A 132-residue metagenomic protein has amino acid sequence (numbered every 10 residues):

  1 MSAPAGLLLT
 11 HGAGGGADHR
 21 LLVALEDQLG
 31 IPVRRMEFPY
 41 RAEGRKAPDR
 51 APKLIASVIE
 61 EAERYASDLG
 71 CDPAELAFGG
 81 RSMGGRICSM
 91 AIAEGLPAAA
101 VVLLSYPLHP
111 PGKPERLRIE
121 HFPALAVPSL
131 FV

Functional and structural regions predicted by a protein language model:
M1-E75, R86, M90: Serine-hydrolase catalytic machinery in alpha/beta-hydrolase-like enzymes
L21-L22, R118, V127: Short alpha-helix in the alpha/beta-hydrolase fold that links the catalytic acid
M36, L104, V132: The conserved SAM/SAH-binding core of class I Rossmann-like methyltransferase domains, concentrating on the hydrophobic
A42-R45, L108-P114: A short beta-to-alpha transition loop/helix N-cap that caps and shapes the active-site region
A51-S57, P114-P123: Charged helix-capping and loop-helix junction motifs
E75-G80, L104: Short beta-strand immediately N-terminal to the catalytic nucleophile in serine-hydrolase-like folds
P97-H109: A conserved short beta-strand
L125-A126, F131-V132: Short beta-strand/loop motif that positions the catalytic acidic residue of the alpha/beta-hydrolase fold
